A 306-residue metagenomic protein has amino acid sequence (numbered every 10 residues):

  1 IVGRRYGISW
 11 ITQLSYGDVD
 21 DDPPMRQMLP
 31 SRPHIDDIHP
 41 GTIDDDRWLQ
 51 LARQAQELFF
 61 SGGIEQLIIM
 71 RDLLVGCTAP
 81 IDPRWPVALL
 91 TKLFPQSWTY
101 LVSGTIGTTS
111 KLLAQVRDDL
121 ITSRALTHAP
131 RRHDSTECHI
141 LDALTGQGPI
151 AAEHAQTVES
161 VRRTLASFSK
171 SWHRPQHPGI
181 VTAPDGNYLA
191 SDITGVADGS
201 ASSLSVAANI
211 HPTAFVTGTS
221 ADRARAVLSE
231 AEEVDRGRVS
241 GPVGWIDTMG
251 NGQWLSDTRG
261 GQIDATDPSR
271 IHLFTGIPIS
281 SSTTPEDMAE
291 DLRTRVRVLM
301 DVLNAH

Functional and structural regions predicted by a protein language model:
I1-V2: Glycine-rich flap/beta-hairpin and adjacent strands of clan AA aspartyl proteases
I8-T12, T109: Polyanion/phosphate-binding surface patch
S9, Y16-D46, Q50-R53, E57 (+5 more regions): Contiguous alpha-helical scaffold segments within structured protein domains that host functional hotspots
E65-M70, Y100-G104, H177, L204-S205 (+2 more regions): Short coil/turn segments at secondary-structure boundaries
I68-Q156, S167-H173, S191, G250-G276: An anion-binding catalytic pocket shared by soluble metabolic enzymes
T213-H306: Glycine-rich, small/acidic residue-mixed loop/short-helix segments
